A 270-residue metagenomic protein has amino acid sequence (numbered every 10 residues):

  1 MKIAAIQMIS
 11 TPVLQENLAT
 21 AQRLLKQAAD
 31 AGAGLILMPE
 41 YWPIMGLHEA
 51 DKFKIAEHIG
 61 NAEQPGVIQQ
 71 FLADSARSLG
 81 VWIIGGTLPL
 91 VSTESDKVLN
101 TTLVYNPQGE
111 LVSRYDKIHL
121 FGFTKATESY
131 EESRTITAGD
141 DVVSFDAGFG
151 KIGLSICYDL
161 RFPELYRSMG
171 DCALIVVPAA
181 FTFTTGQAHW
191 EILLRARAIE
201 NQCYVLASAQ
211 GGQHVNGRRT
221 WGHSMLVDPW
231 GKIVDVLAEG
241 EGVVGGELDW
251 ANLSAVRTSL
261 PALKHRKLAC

Functional and structural regions predicted by a protein language model:
M1-M8: Short beta-strand segments enriched in small/hydrophobic residues
I3, V104-V112, V227-D235: Short, glycine-anchored, charge-dense loop/turn motifs used at functional sites
L14, R23-Q108, F183-A196, C203: Cys-nucleophile CN-hydrolase/nitrilase-fold catalytic domain and related Cys-dependent amidase chemistry that acts on
N61, T93-G170, F183-Q187, I192 (+1 more regions): Active-site catalytic loop in hydrolytic enzyme cores
A62-I84, K151, L160-V244: CN hydrolase (nitrilase-like) catalytic-core segments centered on the catalytic cysteine and neighboring Lys/Glu
G85, T101-V104, V143-F145, S224-L226 (+1 more regions): Short beta-strand scaffold segments in enzyme catalytic cores
K117-F121, E239-V243, L248: A short acidic/small-residue loop/turn micro-motif
A251-C270: A short C-terminal boundary segment appended to hydrolase-like catalytic domains
